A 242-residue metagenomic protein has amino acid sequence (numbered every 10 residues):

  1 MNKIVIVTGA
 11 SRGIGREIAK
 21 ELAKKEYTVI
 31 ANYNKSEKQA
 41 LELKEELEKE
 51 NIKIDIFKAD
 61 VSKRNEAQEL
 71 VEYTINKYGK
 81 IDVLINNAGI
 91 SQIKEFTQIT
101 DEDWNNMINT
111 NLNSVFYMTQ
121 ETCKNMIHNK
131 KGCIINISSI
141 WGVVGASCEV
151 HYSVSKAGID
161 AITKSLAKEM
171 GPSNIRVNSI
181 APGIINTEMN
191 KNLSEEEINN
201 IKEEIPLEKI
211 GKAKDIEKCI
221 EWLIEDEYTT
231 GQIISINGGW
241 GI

Functional and structural regions predicted by a protein language model:
S11-R12: Conserved glycine-rich cofactor-binding loop
K25-E42: Conserved glycine-rich Rossmann-like NAD(P)H-binding loop of the short-chain dehydrogenase/reductase
E95-F96, D103-I108, N190, E197 (+1 more regions): Substrate-binding pocket helix/loop in short-chain dehydrogenase/reductase
T119, S155, T163: Active-site helix of classical SDR
K124, K168-P172: Alpha-helical segment proximal to the catalytic Tyr-Lys
K131, K209-I236, G241: C-terminal substrate-recognition "lid" of short-chain dehydrogenase/reductases
S139: Residue(s) in the substrate-gating loop at a strand-loop-helix junction that position the organic substrate next
